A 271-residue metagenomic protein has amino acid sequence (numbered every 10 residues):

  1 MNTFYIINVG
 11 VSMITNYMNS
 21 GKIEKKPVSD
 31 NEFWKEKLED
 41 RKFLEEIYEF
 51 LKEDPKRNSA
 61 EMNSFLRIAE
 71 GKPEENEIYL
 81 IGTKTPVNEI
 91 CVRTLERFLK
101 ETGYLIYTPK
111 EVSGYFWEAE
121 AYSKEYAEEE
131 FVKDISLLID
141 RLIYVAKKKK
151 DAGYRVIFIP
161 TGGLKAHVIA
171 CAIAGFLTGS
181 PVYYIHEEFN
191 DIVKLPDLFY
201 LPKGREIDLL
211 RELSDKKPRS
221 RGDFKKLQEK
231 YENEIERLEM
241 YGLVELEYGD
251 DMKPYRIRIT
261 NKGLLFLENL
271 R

Functional and structural regions predicted by a protein language model:
M1-V156, I169-R271: Long, low-complexity, Lys/Arg-enriched
P160: Conserved SAM-binding loop
G163: Catalytic donor/gating beta->alpha subdomain of glycosyltransferases that bind UDP-sugars
A166: Glycine/aspartate-rich loop-and-adjacent alpha/beta segment that forms the canonical ThDP
